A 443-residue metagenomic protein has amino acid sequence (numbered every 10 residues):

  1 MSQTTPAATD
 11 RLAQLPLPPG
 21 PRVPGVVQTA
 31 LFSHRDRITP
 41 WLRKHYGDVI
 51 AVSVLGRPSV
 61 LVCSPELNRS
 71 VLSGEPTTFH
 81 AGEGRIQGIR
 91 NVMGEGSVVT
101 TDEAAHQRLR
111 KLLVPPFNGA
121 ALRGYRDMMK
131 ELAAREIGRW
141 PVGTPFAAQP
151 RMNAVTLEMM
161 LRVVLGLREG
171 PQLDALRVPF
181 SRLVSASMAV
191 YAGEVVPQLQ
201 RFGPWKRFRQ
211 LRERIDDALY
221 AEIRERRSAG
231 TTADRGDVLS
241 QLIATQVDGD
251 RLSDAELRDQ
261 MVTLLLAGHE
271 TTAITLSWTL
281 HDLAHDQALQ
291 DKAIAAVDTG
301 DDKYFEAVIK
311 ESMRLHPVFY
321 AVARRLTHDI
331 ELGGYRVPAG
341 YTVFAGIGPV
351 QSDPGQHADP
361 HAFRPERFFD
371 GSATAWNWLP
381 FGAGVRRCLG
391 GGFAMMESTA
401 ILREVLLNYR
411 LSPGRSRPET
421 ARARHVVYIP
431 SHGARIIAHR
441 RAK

Functional and structural regions predicted by a protein language model:
S2-E95, V99-R108, R123, D127-R135 (+3 more regions): N-terminal membrane-proximal hinge/A-helix region immediately C-terminal to the signal-anchor transmembrane segment
S2-L15, F79-R90, A105-R108, A121-I274: Cytochrome P450 heme-thiolate monooxygenase catalytic core
Q3-T4, L12-P18, R43-K44, A133 (+4 more regions): Cytochrome P450 proximal C-terminal region
L17-G20, G25, R126, K130 (+8 more regions): Cytochrome P450 I-helix active-site segment
V26-G47, A221, T299-G333, P354: Conserved cytochrome P450 K-helix E-x-x-R motif and the immediately C-terminal K′/meander segment
T156, H269-Q290, I294-A296, G392-Y409: Cytochrome P450 catalytic-core helices
A345-S372: Conserved cytochrome P450 K-helix/beta-meander segment immediately N-terminal to the heme-binding cysteine loop
